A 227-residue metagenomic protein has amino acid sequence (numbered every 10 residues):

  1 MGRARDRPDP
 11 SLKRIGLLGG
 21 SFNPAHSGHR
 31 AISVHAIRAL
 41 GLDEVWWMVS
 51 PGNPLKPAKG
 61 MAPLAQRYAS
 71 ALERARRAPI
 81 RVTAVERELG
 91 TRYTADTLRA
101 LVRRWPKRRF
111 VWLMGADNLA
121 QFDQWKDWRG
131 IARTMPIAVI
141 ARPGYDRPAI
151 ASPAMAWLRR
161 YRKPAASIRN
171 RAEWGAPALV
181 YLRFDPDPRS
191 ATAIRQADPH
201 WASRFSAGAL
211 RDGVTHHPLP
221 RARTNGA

Functional and structural regions predicted by a protein language model:
M1-A227: Nucleotidyltransferase catalytic core that binds NTPs
